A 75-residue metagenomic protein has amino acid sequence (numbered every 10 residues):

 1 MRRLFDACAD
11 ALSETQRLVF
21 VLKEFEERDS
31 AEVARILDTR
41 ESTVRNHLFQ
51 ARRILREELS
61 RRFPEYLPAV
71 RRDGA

Functional and structural regions predicted by a protein language model:
R2-F5, Q16: Short, leucine-enriched amphipathic alpha-helices that occur as contiguous helical runs
L4, L22, D29: Short Gly/charged-rich anion-binding patches and loops
L4-A7, R35-I36, R40, R53-A75: C-terminal edge and immediately downstream basic/flexible tail or linker adjoining helix-turn-helix-like DNA-binding
D10, E14-L18, E26-T43: Helix-turn-helix DNA-binding module
K23, N46-R53, E57: Base-recognition residues in the alpha-helical recognition helix of bacterial helix-turn-helix
A31, L48-F49, A75: Intrinsic disorder/low-complexity detector
